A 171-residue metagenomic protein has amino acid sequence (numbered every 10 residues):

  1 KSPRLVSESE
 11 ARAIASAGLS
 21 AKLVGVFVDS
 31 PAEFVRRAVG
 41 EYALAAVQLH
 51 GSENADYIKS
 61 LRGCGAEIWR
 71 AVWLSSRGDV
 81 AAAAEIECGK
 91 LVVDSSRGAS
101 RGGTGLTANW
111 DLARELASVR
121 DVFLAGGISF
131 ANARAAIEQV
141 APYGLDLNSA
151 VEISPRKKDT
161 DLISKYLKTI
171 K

Functional and structural regions predicted by a protein language model:
K1-K171: Conserved N-terminal beta1-alpha1 strand-loop-helix module at the mouth
